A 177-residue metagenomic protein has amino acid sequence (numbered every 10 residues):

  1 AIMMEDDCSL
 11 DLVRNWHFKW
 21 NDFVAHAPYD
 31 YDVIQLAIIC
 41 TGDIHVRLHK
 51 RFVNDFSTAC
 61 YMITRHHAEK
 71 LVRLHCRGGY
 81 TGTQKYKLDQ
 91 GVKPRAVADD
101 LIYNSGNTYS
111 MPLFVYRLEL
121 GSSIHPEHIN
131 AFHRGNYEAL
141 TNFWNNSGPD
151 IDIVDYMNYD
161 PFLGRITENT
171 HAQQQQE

Functional and structural regions predicted by a protein language model:
A1-M4, C8-E177: An acidic/histidine-cluster motif and surrounding catalytic segment that typifies divalent-metal-assisted enzyme active
